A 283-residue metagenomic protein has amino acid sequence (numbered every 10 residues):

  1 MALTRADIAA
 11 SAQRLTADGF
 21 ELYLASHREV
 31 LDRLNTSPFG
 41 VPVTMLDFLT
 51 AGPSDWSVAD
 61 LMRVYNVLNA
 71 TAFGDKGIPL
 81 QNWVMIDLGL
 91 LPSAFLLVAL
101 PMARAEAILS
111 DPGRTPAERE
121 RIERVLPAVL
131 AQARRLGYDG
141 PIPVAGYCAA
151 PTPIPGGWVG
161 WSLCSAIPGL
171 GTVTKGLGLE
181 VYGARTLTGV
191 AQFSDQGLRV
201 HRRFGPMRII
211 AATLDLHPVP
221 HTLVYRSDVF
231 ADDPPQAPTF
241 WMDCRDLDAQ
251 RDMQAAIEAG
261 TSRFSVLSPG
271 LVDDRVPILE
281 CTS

Functional and structural regions predicted by a protein language model:
M1-R63, V67, D233-F240: Conserved N-terminal entry element of GNAT/NAT acetyltransferase domains
T50-S165, P269-G270: A conserved beta-strand-loop-helix scaffold within acyl/acetyltransferase catalytic domains
G140-G146, G160-G183, R203: Conserved acetyl-CoA-binding loop-helix of GNAT-fold acetyltransferases
G157-V159, E180-Q196: Conserved GNAT acetyl-CoA-binding A-motif
S165, T188-R199, L216, R245: Conserved beta-strand-loop-alpha-helix junction that forms the acyl-donor binding cleft
V190-A191, M207-V224, S265-L271: Conserved catalytic-core motifs of GNAT/GCN5-like acyltransferases
L214-R245, V272-S283: C-terminal "cap" of GNAT-fold acetyltransferases
Q236-T261: Charged/polar low-complexity intrinsically disordered segments, enriched in acidic residues
